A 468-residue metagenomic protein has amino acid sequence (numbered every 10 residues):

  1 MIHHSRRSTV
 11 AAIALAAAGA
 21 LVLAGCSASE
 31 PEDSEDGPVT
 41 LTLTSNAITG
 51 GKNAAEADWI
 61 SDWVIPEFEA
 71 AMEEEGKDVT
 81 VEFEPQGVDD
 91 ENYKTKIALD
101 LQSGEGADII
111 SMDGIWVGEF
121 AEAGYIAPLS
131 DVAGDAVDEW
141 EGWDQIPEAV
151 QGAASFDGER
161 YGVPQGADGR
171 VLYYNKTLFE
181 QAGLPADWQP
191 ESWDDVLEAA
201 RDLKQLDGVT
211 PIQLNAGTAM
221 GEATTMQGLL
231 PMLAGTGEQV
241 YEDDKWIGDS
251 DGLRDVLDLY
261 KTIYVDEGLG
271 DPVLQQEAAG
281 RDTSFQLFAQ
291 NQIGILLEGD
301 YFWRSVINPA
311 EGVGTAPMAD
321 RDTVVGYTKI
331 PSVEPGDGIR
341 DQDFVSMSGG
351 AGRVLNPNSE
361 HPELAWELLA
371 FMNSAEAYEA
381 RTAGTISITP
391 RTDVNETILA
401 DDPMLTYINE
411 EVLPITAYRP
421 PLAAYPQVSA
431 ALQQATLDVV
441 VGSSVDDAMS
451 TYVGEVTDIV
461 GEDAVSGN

Functional and structural regions predicted by a protein language model:
I2-H4, T9-G19, A24-E119, A136-W140 (+3 more regions): Conserved N-terminal structural module of periplasmic/extracytoplasmic solute-binding proteins
P85-K96, I115, E191-L197, V273-Q286: Short helix-initiation/N-cap motifs at beta->coil->alpha
A107-D108, D138-L178, T210, G338-S346 (+1 more regions): A structural signal for short loop-to-beta-strand junctions that line the ligand-binding cleft of periplasmic/secreted
G114-G169, T225, G235-T236, V324-Y327: Hinge/lid segment of periplasmic solute-binding proteins
F156-Q165, R170, D194-G252: Extracytoplasmic/periplasmic solute-binding protein
A182, D266, G270, E311-G384: Extracytoplasmic/periplasmic substrate-recognition and gating elements
E198-D202, D243-E277, G326, I330-V333: Glycine-centered hinge/linker elements that transmit conformational signals in sensory and ligand-binding systems
D322-S332, T382-Q434, V465-N468: Long, aromatic- and glycine/proline-rich binding clefts that accommodate carbohydrate-like moieties
